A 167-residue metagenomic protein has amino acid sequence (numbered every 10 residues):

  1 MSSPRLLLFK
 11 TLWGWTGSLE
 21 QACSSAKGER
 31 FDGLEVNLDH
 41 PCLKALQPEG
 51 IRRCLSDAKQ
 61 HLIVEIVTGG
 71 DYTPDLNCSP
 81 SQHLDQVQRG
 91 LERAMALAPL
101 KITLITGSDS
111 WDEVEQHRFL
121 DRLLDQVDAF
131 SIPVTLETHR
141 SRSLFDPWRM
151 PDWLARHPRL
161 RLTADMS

Functional and structural regions predicted by a protein language model:
M1-R89: N-terminal pre-domain/capping segments
G14-G17, P41-L46, R142-F145, H157-R159 (+1 more regions): Short, exposed beta-strand "edge-strand" segments with a Pro/Gly-rich flavor and a Y/T-containing core
E35, I63, I102-T103, T163: Conserved beta-strand positions in the central sheet of alpha/beta enzyme cores
L76-L162: Active-site acidic/histidine proton-transfer and metal-coordination neighborhood in alpha/beta enzyme cores
M166: Active-site metal-binding loops of divalent metal-dependent hydrolases
